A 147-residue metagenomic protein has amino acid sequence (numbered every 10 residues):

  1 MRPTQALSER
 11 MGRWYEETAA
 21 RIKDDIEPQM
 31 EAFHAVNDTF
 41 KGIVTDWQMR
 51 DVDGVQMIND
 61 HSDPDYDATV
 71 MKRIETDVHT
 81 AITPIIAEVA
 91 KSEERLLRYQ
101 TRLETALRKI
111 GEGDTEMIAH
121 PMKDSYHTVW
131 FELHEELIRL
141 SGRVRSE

Functional and structural regions predicted by a protein language model:
M1-R2: N-terminal interaction modules that seed assembly of large macromolecular complexes
Q5-A32: Short, amphipathic alpha-helical interaction segments positioned at domain boundaries
S8-M11, V44, Q100-L107: Extended amphipathic alpha-helical scaffold segments
Y15-A19, T45, V52, T115 (+1 more regions): Short, flexible helix-adjacent loops and helix caps
D24-D60: Active-site-proximal alpha-helical scaffolds that flank and shape metal-associated catalytic sites
G54, I58-E147: Charged, low-complexity intrinsically disordered regulatory/assembly segments
